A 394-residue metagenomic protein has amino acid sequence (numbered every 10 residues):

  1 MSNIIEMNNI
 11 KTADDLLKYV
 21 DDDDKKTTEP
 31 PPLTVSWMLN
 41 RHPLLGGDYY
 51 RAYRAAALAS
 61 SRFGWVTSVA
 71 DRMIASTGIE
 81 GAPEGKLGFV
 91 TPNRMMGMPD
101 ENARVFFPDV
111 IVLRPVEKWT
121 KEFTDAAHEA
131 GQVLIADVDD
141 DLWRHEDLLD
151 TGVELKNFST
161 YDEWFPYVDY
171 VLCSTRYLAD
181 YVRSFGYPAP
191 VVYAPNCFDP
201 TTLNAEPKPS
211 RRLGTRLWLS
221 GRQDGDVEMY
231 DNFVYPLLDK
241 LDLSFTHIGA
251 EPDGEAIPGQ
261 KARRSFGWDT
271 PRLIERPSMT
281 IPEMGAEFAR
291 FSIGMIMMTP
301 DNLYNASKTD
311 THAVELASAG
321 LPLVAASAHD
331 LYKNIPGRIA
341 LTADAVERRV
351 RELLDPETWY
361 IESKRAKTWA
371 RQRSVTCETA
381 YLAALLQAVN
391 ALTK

Functional and structural regions predicted by a protein language model:
S2-T120: N-terminal pre-catalytic "stem/leader" segment of glycosyltransferase-like enzymes
L39-T67, C197-A289: Conserved catalytic-core segment of nucleotide-activated headgroup transferases in glycan assembly
G46, A55, D355-N390: A charged, aromatic-enriched C-terminal amphipathic alpha-helix characteristic of glycosyltransferases across folds
V90-M98, V133, R144-E163, P200 (+1 more regions): Nucleotide-sugar donor phosphate/pyrophosphate-binding loop at the beta->alpha transition of glycosyltransferases
P99-V105, K118, A126-E129, D140-L142 (+1 more regions): Membrane-proximal helix-turn-helix segments that form the acceptor-binding/catalytic region of lipid-linked
D169-R183, Y187-N204: Donor nucleotide-sugar binding/catalytic pocket of nucleotide-sugar-dependent glycosyltransferases
G225-E228, S278-A289, G294-E315, V324-I335: Nucleotide-sugar-dependent
Y332-E352: Change "using UDP/GDP/dTDP sugars" to "using nucleotide sugars
